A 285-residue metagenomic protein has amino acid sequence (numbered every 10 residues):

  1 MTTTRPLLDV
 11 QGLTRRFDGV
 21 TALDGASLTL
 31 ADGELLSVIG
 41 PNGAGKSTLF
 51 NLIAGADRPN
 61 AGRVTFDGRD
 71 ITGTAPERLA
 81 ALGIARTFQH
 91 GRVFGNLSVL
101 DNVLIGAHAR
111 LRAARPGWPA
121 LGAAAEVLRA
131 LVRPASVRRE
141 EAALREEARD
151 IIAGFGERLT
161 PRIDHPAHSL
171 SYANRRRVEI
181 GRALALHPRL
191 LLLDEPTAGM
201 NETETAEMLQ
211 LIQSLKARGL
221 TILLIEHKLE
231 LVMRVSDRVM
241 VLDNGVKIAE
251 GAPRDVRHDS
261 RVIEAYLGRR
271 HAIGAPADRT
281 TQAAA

Functional and structural regions predicted by a protein language model:
T2-A285: Glycine-rich phosphate-binding loops of nucleotide-dependent enzymes
